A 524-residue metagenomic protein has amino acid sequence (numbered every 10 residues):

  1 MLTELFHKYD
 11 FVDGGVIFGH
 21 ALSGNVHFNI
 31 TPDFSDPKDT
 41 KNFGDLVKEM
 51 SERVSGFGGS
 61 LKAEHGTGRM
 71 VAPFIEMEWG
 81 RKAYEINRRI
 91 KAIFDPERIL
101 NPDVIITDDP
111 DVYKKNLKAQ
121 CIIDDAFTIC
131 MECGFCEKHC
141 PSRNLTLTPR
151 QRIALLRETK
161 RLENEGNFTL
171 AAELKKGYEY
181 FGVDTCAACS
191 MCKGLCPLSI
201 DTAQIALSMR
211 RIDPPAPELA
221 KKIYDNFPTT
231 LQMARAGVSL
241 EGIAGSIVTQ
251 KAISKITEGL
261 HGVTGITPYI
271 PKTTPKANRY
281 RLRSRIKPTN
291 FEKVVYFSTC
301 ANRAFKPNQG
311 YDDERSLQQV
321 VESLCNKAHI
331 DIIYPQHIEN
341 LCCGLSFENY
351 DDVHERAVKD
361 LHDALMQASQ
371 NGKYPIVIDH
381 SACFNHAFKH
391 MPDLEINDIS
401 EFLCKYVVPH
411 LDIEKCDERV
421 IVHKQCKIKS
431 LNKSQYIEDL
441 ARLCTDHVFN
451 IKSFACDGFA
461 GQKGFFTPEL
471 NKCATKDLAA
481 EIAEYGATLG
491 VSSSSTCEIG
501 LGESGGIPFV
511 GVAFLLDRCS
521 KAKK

Functional and structural regions predicted by a protein language model:
M1-I129, L147-Q151: Conserved glycine-rich FAD pyrophosphate-binding loop
V16-F18, H27-N29, K62, I99-N101 (+8 more regions): Structured core elements
L22-G24, T31-S35, T67-G68, E97 (+10 more regions): Short, glycine-/Ser/Thr-/acidic-enriched flexible segments
P73-I93, F168-A172, Y178-A188, R211 (+1 more regions): Acidic/histidine-rich catalytic neighborhood
I75-M77, D111-E132, G166-A188, H423: Ferredoxin-like iron-sulfur electron-transfer modules
D95, T202-K524: Iron-sulfur cluster-binding electron-transfer modules in prokaryotic oxidoreductases
R98-V104, F135-K160, T185-I212, H386 (+2 more regions): Iron-sulfur cluster-binding cysteine motifs and their immediate structural context in ferredoxin-like electron-transfer
I106, V112, R143-Y178, S199-Y224 (+1 more regions): Non-heme iron-sulfur electron-transfer modules
